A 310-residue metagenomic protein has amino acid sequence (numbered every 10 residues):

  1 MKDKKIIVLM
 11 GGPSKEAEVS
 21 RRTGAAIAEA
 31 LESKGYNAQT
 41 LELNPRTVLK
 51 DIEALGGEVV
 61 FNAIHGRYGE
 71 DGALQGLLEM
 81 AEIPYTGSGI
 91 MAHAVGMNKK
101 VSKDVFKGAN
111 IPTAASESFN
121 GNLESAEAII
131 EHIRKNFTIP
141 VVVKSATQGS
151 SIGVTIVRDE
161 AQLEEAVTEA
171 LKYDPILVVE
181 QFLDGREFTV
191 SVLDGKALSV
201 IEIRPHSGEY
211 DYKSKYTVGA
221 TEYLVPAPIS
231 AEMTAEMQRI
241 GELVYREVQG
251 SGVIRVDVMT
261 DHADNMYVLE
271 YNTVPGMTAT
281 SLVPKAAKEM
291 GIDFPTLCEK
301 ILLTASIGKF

Functional and structural regions predicted by a protein language model:
M1-M10, I52-A54, V95-E180, D184-G185: Active-site nucleotide/adenylate-binding loops and adjacent lid/helix of ATP-dependent enzymes
M1-M91, V95-M97, V101, N120-E131 (+1 more regions): ATP-binding N-terminal substructure of ATP-dependent carboxylate-amine bond-forming enzymes
A38, P84-Y85, T113, V141 (+1 more regions): Hydrophobic beta-strand scaffold residues
S151, H206, N272-A286: Glycine-rich phosphate/pyrophosphate-binding beta-alpha loops
R158-R239, T260-Y267: Phosphate-binding site of ATP-dependent enzymes
Q181, V192, Y245-M277, A287: Conserved metal-phosphate-binding beta-hairpin within the catalytic cores of diverse ATP-dependent phosphoryl-transfer
E202-I254, K285-F310: Active-site "cap" helix and flanking loop/linker of ATP-utilizing ligase/carboxylase catalytic domains
